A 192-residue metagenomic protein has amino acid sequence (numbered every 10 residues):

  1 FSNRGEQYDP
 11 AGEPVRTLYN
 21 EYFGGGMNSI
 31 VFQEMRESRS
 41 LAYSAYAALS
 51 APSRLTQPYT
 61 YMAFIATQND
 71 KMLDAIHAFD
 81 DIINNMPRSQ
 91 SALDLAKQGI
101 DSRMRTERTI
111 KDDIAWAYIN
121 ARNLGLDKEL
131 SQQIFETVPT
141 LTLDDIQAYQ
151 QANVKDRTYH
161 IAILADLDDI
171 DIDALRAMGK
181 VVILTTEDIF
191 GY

Functional and structural regions predicted by a protein language model:
F1-E37, H160-Y192: His/Glu-rich zincin catalytic helix
F1-Q7, R16-T17, F32-N85, Q90-L143 (+1 more regions): M16 family metallopeptidases and their MPP-like homologs
A148-A152: Short, surface-exposed beta-strand/loop micro-motifs that present aromatic residues
